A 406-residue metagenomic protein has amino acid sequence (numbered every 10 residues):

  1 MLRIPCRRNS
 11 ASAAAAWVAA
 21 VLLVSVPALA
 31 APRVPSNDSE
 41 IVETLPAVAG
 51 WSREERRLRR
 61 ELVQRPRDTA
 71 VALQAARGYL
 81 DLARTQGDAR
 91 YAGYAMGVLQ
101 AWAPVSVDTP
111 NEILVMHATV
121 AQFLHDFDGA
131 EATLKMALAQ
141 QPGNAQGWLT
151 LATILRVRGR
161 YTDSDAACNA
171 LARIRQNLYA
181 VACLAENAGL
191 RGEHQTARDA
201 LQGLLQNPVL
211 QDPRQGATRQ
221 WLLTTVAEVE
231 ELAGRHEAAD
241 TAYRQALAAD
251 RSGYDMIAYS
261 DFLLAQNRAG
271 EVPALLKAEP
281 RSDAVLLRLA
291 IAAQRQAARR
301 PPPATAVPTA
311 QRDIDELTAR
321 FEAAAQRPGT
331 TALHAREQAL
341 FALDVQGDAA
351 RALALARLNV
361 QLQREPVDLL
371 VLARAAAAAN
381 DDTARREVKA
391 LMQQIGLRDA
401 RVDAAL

Functional and structural regions predicted by a protein language model:
L29-E112: N-terminal leader/linker segments that initiate helical-solenoid repeat arrays
W51, T85, A89-A92, F127 (+6 more regions): TPR-repeat structural position
P66, V107-D108, P142, R175-Q176 (+7 more regions): Short coil turns that delineate tetratricopeptide repeat
V71, I113, G147, A180-V181 (+6 more regions): TPR alpha-solenoid repeat register
Y79, A121, L155, A188 (+5 more regions): Residue at a conserved register position within TPR or TPR-like alpha-solenoid repeats
L82, Q86-A89, L124, R158 (+6 more regions): Structural motif corresponding to the intra-repeat A-B loop/turn of tetratricopeptide repeats
